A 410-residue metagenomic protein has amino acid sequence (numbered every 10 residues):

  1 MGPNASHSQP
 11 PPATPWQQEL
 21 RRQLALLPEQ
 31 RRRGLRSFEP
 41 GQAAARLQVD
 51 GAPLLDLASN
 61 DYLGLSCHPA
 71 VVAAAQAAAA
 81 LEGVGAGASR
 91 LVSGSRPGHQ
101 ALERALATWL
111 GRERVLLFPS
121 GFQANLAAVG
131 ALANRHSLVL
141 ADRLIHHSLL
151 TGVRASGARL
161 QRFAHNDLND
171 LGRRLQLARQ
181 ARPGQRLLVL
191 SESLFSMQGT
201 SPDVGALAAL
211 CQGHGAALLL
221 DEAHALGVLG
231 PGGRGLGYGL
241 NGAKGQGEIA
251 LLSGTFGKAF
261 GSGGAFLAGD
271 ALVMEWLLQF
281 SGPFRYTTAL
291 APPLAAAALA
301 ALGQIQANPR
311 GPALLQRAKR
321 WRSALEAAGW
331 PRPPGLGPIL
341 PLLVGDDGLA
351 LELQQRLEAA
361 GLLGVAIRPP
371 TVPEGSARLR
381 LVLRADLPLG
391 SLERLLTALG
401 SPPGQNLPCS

Functional and structural regions predicted by a protein language model:
L20-V84, A216: N-terminal "arm"/small-domain region of PLP-dependent enzymes with the aminotransferase-like
P69, A73, A77, L81 (+4 more regions): PLP-dependent enzyme catalytic core of the Aspartate aminotransferase-like
S89-R90, E103-A127: Short loop-beta-helix segment that forms the pyridoxal 5′-phosphate
A128-H147, L168: Conserved PLP-anchoring active-site segment centered on the Schiff-base-forming lysine
Q161, H165-L220: Active-site phosphate-binding strand-loop segment of PLP-dependent enzymes
L240-W276: Active-site PLP attachment segment
A289-A307, A313, R317, E326-A327: Structural motif of enzymes handling amino- and sulfur-group chemistry
P312-R322, E326-A360, S376, L383-A385: Conserved PLP-binding catalytic core of the aspartate aminotransferase-like
